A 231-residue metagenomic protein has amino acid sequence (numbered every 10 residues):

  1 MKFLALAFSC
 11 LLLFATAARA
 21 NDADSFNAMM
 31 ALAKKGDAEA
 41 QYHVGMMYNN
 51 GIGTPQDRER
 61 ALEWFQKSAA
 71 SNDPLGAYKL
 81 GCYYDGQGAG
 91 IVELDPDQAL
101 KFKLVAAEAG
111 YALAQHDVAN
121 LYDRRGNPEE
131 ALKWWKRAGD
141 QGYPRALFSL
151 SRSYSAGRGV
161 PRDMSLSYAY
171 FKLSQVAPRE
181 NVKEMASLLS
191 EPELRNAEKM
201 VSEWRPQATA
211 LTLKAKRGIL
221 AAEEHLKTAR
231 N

Functional and structural regions predicted by a protein language model:
A5-A15: Bacterial N-terminal signal peptides
K34-D37, N50-I52, D57, A70-P74 (+7 more regions): Short helix-capping/linker turns of helical repeat alpha-solenoids
G45-N50, K79-G88, H116-R125, S149-A156 (+2 more regions): Hydrophobic face of amphipathic alpha-helices that form TPR/SEL1-like repeat modules and related alpha-solenoid
Q175-N231: Terminal, low-structured helical/coil segments at or just beyond the last alpha-helical repeat
